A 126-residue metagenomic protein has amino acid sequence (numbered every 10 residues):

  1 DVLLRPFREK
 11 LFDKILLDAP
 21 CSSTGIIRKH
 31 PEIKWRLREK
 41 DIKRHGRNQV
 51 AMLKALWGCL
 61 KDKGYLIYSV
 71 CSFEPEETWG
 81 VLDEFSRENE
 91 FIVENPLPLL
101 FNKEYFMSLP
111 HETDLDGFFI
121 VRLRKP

Functional and structural regions predicted by a protein language model:
V2-L4, E9-L16, P20-S22, K43 (+1 more regions): C-terminal catalytic and target-recognition region of SAM-dependent MTase-like enzymes, primarily methyltransferases
D18-T24, Q49-K54: Short, functional N-terminal and low-complexity linear motifs
T24-W35, V70-C71: Conserved P-loop NTPase nucleotide-binding/switch module
I27-R28, G46-R47, L100: Mixed-charge, polar/low-complexity N-terminal
I33-K61: Glycine-rich S-adenosyl-L-methionine
